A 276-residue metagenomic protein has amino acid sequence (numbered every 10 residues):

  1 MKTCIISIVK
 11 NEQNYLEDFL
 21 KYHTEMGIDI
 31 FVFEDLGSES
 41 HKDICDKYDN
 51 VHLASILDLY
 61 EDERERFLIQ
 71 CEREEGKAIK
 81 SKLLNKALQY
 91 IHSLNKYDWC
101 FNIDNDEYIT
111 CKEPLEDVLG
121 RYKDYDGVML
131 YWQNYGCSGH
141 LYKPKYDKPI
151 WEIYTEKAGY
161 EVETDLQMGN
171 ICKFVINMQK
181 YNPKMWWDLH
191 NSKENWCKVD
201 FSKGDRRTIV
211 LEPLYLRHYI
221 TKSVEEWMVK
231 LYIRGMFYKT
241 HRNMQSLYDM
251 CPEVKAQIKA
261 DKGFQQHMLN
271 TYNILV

Functional and structural regions predicted by a protein language model:
T3-C4: Cell-envelope/extracellular polymer assembly enzymes that use nucleotide-activated donors
S7-D18, L36: Active-site beta-to-alpha loop of glycosyltransferases that engages the nucleotide-sugar donor
K21-I30: Short, acidic, metal-binding catalytic loop of nucleotide-sugar glycosyltransferases
D29-E34, H52-S55: Short hydrophobic alpha-helical runs that function as membrane-insertion/retention elements
E34-S40: Acidic ATP/Mg2+-coordinating residue in the GHKL
S40-N102: Active-site-proximal specificity loops/subdomain of glycosyltransferases
E74-N85, C111-V276: Catalytic-site signature of metal-activated, phosphate-bearing donor transferases, centered on the GT-A/GT-A-like
D104-Y108: The conserved acidic donor/metal-binding loop of glycosyltransferases
